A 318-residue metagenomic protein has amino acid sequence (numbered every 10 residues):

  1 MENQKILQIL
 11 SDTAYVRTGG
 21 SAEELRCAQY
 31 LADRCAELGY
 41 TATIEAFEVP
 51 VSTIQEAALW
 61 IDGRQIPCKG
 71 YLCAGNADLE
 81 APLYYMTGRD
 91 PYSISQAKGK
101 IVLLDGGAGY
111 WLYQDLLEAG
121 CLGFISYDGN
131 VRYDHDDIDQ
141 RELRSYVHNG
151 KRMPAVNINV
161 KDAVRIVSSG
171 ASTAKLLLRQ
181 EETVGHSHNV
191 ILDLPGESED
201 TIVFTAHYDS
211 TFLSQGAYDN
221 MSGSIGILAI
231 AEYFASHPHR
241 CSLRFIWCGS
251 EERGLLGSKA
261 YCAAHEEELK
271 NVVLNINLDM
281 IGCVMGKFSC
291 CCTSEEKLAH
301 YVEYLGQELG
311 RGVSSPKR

Functional and structural regions predicted by a protein language model:
M1-E23, L38, R132-Y146, D209 (+1 more regions): N-terminal capping segment at the start of a domain
Q8-I101: Noncatalytic luminal/extracellular "stalk/propeptide" segments of secretory-pathway proteins
A14-A22, T41, G70, L103-G106 (+4 more regions): Second-shell loop/turn segments in exported
C35-A36, G106-G107, L116-L117, D200-L255: Alpha-helical metal-binding/catalytic segments enriched in His/Glu/Asp
D62-P91, D139-A217, E232-S236, R240-S242: Soluble metallo-hydrolase cores and metallopeptidase-like ectodomains found primarily in the secretory/periplasmic
K98-K100, G106, A171: A glycine-biased structural micro-motif
I101-L103, G123-S126, I191, I202-T205 (+2 more regions): Structural recognition of the beta-strand scaffold that forms the well-ordered cores of secreted hydrolase catalytic
F212, C248-R318: Metal-dependent peptidase/peptidase-like ectodomains
